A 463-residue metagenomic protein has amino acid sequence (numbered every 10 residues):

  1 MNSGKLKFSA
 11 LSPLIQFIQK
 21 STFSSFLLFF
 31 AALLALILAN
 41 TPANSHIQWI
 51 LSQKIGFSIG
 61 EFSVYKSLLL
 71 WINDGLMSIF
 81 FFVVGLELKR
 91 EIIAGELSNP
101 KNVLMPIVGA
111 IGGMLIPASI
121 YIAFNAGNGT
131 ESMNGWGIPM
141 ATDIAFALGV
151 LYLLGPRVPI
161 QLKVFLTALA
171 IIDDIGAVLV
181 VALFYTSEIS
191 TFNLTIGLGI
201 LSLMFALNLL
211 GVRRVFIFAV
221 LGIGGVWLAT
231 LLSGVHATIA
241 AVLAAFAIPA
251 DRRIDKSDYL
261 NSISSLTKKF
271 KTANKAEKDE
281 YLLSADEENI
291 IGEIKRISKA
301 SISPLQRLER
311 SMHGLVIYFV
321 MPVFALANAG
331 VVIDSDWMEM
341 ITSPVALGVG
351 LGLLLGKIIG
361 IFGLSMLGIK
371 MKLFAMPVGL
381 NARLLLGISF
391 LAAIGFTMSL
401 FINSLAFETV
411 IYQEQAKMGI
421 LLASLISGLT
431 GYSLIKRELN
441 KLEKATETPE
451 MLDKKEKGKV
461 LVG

Functional and structural regions predicted by a protein language model:
N2-L11, Q16-K20, F216-G222, A237-V378 (+2 more regions): Predominantly late transmembrane helices and immediately cytosolic-facing juxtamembrane segments
S12-I15, V83-S98, L148-P159, S202-R213 (+4 more regions): C-terminal ends of transmembrane helices
L27-N40, F80-L86, I116-A118, I200-N208 (+5 more regions): Hydrophobic core segments of alpha-helical transmembrane domains in multi-pass membrane transport and ion-translocation
L38-I50, K66-L69, V83-S98, L115-W136: Transmembrane alpha-helix boundary signature
E61, Y65-G95, A247, L315-D336 (+4 more regions): Hydrophobic transmembrane alpha-helices of secondary-active transporters and Na+-translocating membrane complexes
L70-F81, G129-A145, T186-G199, T238 (+1 more regions): Structural signature of hydrophobic alpha-helical transmembrane segments
E91-A118, S190-G199, S335-I358, L386 (+1 more regions): Entry/N-cap segments of selected transmembrane alpha helices and their immediately preceding amphipathic helices
L151-S264: Functional cores that coordinate and move charged inorganic groups
